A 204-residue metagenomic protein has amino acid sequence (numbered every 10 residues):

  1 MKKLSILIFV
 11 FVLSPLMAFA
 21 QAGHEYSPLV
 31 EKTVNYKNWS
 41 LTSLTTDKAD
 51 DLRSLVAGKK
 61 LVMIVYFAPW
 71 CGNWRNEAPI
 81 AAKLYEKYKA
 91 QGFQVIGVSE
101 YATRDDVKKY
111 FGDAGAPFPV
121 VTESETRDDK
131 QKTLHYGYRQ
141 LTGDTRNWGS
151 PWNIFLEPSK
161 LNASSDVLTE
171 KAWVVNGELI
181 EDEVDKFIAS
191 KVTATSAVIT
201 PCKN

Functional and structural regions predicted by a protein language model:
M1-S43, A189, A197-N204: N-terminal targeting signals for export/organelle localization
Y36-V62: A short beta-strand-turn-helix
A57, N76, K83-A90, G112-G115 (+2 more regions): Sec-exported extracytoplasmic/periplasmic mature domains
M63-I64, V95, N153: Hydrophobic beta-strand anchors of alpha/beta hydrolase catalytic cores
Y66-K83: Conserved redox-active cysteine motifs that mediate thiol-disulfide chemistry, especially di-cysteine Cys-X(1-2)-Cys
Y66-W70, I96-G97, W173-V174: Second-shell loop/turn segments in exported
E86-T133: Conserved segment of the thioredoxin-like fold in thiol-based oxidoreductases
A114-A116, E125-F187: Thiol/disulfide oxidoreductase modules built on the thioredoxin-like
